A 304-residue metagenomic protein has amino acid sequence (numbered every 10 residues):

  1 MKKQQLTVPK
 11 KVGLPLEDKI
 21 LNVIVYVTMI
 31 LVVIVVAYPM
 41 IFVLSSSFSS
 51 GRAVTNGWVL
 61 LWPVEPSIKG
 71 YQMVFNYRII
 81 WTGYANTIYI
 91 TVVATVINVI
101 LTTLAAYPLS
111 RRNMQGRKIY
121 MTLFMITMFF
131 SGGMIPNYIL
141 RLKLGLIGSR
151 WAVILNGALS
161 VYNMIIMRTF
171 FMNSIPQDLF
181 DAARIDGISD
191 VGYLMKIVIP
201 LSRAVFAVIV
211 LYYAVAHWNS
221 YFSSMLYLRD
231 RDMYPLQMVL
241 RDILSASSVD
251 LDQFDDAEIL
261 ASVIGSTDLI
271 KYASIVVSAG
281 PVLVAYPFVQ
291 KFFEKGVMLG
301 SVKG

Functional and structural regions predicted by a protein language model:
K2-G304: A hydrophobic, multi-pass inner-membrane permease signature
